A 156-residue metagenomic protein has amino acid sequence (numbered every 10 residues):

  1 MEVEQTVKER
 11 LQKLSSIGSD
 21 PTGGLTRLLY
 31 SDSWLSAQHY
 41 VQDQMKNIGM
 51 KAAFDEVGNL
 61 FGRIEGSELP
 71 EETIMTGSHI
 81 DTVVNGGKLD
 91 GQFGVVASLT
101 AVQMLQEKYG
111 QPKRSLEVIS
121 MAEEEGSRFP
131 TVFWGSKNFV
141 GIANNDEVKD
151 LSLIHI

Functional and structural regions predicted by a protein language model:
M1-S31: N-terminal capping segment at the start of a domain
Q12-S19, A37, L69-E72: N-terminal glycine-rich anion-binding loops that anchor highly charged ligand groups
S19-E65: A non-catalytic alpha/beta surface segment that caps or lines the substrate-entry region of metallo-dependent hydrolase
Q44, I48, L60-F93, S98: Catalytic-core environment of secreted peptidases
T76, N85-E124: Alpha-helical metal-binding/catalytic segments enriched in His/Glu/Asp
S120-S152: Flexible glycine-/small-residue-enriched beta->alpha junction loops that bind anionic phosphate/pyrophosphate groups
I154-I156: Conserved small/polar residues in nucleotide/adenosyl-binding loops
